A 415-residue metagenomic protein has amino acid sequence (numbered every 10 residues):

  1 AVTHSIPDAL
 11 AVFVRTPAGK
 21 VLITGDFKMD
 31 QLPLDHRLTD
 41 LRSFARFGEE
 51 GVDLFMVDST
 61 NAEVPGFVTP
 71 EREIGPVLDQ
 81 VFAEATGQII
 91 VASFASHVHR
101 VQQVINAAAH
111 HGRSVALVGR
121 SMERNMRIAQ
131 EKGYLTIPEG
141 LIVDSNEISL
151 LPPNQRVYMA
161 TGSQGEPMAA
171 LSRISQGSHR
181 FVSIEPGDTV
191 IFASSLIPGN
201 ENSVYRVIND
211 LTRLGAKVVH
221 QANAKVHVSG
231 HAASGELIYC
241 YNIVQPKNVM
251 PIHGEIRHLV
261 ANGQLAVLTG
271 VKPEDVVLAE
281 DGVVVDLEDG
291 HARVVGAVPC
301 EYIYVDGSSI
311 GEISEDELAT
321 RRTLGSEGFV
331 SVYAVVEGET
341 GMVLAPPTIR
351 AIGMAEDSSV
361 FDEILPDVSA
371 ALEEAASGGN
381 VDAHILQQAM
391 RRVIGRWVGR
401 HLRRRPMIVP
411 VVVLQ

Functional and structural regions predicted by a protein language model:
A1-L151, A169-S183, N202-R206: His/Asp/Glu-rich metal-coordinating catalytic cores of metallo-dependent phosphodiesterases/hydrolases acting on
Q102-N106, H110, A129-Q415: C-terminal regulatory/interaction regions
